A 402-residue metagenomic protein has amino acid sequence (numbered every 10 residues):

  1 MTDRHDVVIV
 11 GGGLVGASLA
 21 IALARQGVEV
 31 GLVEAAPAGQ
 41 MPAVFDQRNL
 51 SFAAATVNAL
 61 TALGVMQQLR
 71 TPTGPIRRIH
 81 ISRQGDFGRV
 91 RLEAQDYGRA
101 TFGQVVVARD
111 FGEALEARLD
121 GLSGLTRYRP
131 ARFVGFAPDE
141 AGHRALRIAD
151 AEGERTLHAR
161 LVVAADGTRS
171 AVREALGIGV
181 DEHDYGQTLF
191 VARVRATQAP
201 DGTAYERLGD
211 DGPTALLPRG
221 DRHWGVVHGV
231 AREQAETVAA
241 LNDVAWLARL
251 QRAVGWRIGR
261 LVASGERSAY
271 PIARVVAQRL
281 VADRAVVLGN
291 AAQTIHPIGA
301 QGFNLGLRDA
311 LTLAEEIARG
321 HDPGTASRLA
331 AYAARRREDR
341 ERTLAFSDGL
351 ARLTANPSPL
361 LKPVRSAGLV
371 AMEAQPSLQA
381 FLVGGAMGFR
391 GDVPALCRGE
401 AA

Functional and structural regions predicted by a protein language model:
T2-R4, T61, L69-A175, E182-T188 (+1 more regions): Conserved N-terminal helical subregion
D6-L32: N-terminal Rossmann-like FAD-binding beta1-loop-alpha1 element of flavoenzymes
A24-D46: Glycine-rich FAD pyrophosphate-binding loop
R48-R70: N-terminal glycine-rich dinucleotide-binding loop that anchors FAD/FMN and/or NAD(P) in oxidoreductases
L60, H143, R147, A151-T156 (+2 more regions): Conserved FAD-binding catalytic core of PHBH/FMO-like flavoproteins
E236-G324: FAD/FMN-dependent oxidoreductases across multiple families
E315-A402: C-terminal helical "tail/cap" subdomain of flavin- and related membrane-associated enzymes
